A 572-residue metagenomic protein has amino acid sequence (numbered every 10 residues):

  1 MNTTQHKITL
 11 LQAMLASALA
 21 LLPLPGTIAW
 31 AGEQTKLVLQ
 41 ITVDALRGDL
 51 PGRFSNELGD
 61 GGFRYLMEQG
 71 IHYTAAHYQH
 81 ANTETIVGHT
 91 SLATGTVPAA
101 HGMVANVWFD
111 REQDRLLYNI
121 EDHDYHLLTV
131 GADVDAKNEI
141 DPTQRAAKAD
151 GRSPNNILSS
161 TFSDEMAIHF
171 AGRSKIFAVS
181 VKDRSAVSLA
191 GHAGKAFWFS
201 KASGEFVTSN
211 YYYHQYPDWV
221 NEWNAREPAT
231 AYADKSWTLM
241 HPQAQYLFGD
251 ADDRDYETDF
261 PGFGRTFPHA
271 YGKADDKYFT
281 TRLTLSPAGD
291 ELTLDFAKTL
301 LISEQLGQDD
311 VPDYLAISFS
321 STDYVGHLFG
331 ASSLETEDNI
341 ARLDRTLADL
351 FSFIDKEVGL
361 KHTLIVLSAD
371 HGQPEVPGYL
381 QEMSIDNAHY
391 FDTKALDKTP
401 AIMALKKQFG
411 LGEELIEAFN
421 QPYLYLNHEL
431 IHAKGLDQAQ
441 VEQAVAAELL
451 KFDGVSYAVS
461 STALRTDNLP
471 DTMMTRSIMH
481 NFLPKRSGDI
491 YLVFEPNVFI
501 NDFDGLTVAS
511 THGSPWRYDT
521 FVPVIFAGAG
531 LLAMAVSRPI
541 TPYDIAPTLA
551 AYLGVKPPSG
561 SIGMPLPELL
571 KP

Functional and structural regions predicted by a protein language model:
T35-R47, L66, L92, M166 (+8 more regions): Beta-strand elements within well-structured catalytic alpha/beta cores of enzymes that handle phosphate/sulfate esters
P51-G102, K175-V179: Short, structured active-site-proximal loop/turn typified by the sulfatase FGly-forming signature C/S-X-P-X-R
R64, S159-I168, Q421-A458, R538-M564 (+1 more regions): Non-catalytic, well-ordered alpha-helical segments in soluble enzyme domains
A75, N82-E84, N106-G151, K182 (+7 more regions): Secreted, luminal/periplasmic, and some membrane-associated catalytic domains that remodel anionic oxygen-ester
A136-I140, Q144-A147, A229-T299: Long, low-complexity, polar/charged, intrinsically disordered or flexibly structured peripheral segments
A167-S180, A186-L189, L247-Y256, D290-D323 (+1 more regions): Active-site regions of oxyanion-processing enzymes, predominantly non-cytosolic
V187-K195, H269-T281, L285, Q308-L343 (+1 more regions): Active-site His/acidic residue clusters
T284-D309, T322-T363, E442-A444, E448: A long, amphipathic alpha-helix that forms part of the scaffold/cap immediately adjacent to metal-dependent active
